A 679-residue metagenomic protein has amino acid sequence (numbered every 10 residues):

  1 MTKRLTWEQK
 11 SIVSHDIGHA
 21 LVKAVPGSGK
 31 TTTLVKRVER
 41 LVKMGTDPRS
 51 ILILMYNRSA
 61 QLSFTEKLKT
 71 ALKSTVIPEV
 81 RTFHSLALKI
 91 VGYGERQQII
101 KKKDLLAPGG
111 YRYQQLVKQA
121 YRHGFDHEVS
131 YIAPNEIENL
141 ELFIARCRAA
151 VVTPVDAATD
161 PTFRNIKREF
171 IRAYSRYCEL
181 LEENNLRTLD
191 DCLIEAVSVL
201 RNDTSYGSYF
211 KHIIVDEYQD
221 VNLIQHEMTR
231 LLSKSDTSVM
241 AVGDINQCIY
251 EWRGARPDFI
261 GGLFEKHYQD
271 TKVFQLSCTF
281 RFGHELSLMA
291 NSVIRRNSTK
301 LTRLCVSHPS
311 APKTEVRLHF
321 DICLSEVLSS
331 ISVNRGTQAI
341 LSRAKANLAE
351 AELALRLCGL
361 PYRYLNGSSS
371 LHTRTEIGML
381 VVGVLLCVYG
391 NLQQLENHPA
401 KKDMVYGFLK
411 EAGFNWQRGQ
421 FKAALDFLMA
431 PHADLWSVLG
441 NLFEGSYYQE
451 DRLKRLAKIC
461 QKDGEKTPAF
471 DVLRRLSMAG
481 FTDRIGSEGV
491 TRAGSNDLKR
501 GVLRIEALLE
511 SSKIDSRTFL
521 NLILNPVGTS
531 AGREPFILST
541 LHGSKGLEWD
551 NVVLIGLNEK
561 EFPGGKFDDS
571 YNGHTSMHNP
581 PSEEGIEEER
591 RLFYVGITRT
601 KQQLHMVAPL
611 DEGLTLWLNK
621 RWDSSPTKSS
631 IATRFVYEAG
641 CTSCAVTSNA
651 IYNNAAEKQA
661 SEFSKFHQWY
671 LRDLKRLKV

Functional and structural regions predicted by a protein language model:
M1-Q98, L288-N291, T598: P-loop NTPase Walker
T2-S14, G18-K23, Y111, R164-G261 (+2 more regions): Conserved helicase NTPase motor core
P78, R96-A173, C178-N184, V405-F421: ATP-hydrolysis module of ASCE/P-loop NTPase motor domains, specifically the Walker B Asp-Glu catalytic pair
E79-K89, I213-E217, V242, A344 (+4 more regions): Conserved helicase core region in the C-terminal RecA-like lobe
H226-V316: Conserved RecA-like helicase ATPase core segment that couples NTP binding/hydrolysis to strand translocation
K266, N334-K466: ATPase/helicase motor core of nucleic-acid motors
Q394-L395, P399, A430-G543, L547-W549 (+3 more regions): Accessory C-terminal helicase-associated subdomains
R533, N558-V679: C-terminal accessory regions
